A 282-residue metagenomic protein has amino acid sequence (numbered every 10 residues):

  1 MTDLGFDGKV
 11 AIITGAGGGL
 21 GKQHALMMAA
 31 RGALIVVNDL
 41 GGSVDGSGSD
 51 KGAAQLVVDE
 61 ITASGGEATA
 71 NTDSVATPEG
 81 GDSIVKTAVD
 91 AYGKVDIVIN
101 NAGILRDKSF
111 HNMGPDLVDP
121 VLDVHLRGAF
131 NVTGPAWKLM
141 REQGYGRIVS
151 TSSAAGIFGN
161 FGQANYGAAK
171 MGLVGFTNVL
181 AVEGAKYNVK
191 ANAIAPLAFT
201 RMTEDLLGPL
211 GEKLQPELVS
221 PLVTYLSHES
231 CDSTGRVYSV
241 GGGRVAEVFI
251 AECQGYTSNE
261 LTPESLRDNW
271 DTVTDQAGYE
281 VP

Functional and structural regions predicted by a protein language model:
D3-V36: Canonical Rossmann dinucleotide-binding motif of NAD(H)/NADP(H)-dependent dehydrogenases/reductases, specifically
F6, S64-E67, T87-N100, R106-S109 (+2 more regions): A glycine-rich helix->loop->beta "capping" turn within Rossmann-like NAD(P)(H)-dependent oxidoreductase domains
G21, T133, A169: Active-site helix of classical SDR
I61, S109-F110, G114-D119: Substrate-binding pocket helix/loop in short-chain dehydrogenase/reductase
T133-G134, N178: A short, exposed helix-loop element centered on a Lys and neighboring polar residues
S153: Residue(s) in the substrate-gating loop at a strand-loop-helix junction that position the organic substrate next
A193, G211-P282: C-terminal helical subdomain
